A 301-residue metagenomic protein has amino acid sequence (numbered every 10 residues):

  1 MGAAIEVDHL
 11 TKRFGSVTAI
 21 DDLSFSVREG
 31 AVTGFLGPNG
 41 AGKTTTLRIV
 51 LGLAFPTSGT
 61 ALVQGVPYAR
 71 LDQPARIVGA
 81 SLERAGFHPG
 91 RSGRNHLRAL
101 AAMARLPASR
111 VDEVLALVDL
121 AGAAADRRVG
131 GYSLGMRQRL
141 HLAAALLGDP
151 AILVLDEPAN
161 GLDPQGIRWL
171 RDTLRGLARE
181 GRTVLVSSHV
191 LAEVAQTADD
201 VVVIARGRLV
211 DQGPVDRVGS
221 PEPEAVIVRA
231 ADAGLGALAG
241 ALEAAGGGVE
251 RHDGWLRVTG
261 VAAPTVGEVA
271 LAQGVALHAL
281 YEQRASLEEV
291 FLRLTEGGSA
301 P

Functional and structural regions predicted by a protein language model:
M1, A300-P301: Actinobacteria-biased recognition of intrinsically disordered, low-complexity terminal regions
G2-V186, L191-A205, D211: ABC transporter nucleotide-binding domains
L71, A145, V218, V290 (+1 more regions): Residues that scaffold the ATP/ADP-binding catalytic core of kinase and kinase-like folds
A75, G93, R206, Q212-V215 (+3 more regions): ATP/adenylate-binding site constellation spanning eukaryotic-like Ser/Thr protein kinases, ABC-transporter
L170-R257: ABC transporter nucleotide-binding domain
V202, R293-E296: Short low-complexity, flexible loop/linker segments enriched in glycine and/or proline with clustered acidic
P223-E289, L294, P301: Short, charged/small-residue-rich alpha-helical element at the C-terminal edge of ABC transporter nucleotide-binding
